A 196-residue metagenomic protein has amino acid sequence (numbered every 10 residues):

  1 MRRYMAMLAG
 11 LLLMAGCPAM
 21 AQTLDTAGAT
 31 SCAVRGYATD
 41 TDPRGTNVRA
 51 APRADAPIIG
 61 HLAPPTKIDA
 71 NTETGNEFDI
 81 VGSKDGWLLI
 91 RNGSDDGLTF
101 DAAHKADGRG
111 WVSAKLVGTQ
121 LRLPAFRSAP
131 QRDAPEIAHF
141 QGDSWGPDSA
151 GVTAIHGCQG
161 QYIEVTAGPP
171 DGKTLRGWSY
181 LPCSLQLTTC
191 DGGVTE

Functional and structural regions predicted by a protein language model:
M1-L8: Bacterial N-terminal signal peptides that target proteins for export
L11-L12: Repetitive helical segments and hydrophobic/amphipathic motifs
G16-P18: N-terminal signal peptide c-region/cleavage motif recognized by signal peptidases
Q22-R35, G82-D133, C158-E196: Boundary regions of SH3-family modules and the immediately adjacent low-complexity/disordered segments in eukaryotic
T23-V34, D40-K84, T119-C158: Beta-loop motif signature
